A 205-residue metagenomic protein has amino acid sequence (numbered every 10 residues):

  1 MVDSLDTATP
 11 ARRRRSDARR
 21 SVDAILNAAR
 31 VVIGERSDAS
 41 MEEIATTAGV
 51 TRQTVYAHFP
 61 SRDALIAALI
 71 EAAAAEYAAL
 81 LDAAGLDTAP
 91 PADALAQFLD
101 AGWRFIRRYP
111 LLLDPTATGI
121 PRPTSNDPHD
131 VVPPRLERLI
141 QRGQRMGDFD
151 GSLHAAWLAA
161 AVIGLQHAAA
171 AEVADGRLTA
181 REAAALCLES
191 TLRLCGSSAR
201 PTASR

Functional and structural regions predicted by a protein language model:
M1-E35, A39-T47, A64-A67: Basic, helix-initiating cap at the start of DNA-binding domains
G49-F59: Short hydrophobic/aromatic patch on the recognition helix
F59, A64-A73, T116: Alpha-helical DNA-contacting segments of helix-turn-helix folds
A64, W103-R138: Short secondary-structure transition hinges
A68, A79-R108, P121-T124: Hydrophobic alpha-helical connector segments
L69, A73, Y77, F98-G102 (+4 more regions): Hydrophobic/aromatic residues within well-ordered alpha-helical segments
L113-T118, N126, D130-P133, R145-S190 (+1 more regions): Hydrophobic/aromatic-rich alpha-helical bundle segments in the mid-to-C-terminal region
